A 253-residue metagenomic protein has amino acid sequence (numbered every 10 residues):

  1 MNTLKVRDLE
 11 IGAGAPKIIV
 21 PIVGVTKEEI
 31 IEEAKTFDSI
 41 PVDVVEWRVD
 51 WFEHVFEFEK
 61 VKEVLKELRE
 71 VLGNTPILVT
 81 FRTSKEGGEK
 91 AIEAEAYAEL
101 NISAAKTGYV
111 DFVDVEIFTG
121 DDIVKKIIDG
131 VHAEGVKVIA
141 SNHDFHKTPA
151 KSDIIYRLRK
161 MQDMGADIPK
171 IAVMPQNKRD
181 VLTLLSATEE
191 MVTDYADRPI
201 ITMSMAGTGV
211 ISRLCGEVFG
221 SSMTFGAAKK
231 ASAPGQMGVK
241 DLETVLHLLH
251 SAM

Functional and structural regions predicted by a protein language model:
M1-E10, S251-M253: Short, Lys/Arg-enriched, disordered terminal segments
M1-K5, K60-V61, T183-L184, A206-G207: Short amphipathic alpha-helical surface micro-motifs
N2-L4, G14-A133, H143-K147: Active-site beta->alpha loop and helix N-cap motifs at the rims of alpha/beta catalytic domains
V6-L9, E67-L68, A96, K151-Q162: Short N-terminal signal/transit or membrane-insertion segments and the immediately adjacent low-complexity/disordered
L9-A13, E70, A105, Q162-D163 (+2 more regions): Solvent-exposed alpha-helices and their adjacent loops that cap or buttress functional pockets in soluble metabolic
F112, I117-M253: Catalytic alpha/beta core domains of metabolic enzymes, predominantly
